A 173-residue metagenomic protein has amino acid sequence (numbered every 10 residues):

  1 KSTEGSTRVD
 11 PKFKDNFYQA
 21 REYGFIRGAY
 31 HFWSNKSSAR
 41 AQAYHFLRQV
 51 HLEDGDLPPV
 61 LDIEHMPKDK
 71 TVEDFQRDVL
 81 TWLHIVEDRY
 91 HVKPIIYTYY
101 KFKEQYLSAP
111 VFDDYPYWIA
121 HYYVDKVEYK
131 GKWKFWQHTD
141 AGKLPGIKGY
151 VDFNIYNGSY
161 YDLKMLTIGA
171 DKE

Functional and structural regions predicted by a protein language model:
K1, Q49, Q105-L107, Y123-K126: Short, flexible coil/linker segments at or flanking structured domains
K1-V92: Substrate-binding cleft of extracellular glycoside hydrolase catalytic domains
T3-G5, F32-S34, E64-M66, Y99-K101 (+2 more regions): Active-site beta-loop-alpha junctions enriched in small/polar residues
F25-Y30, P59-L61, P94-I96, D113 (+2 more regions): Hydrophobic faces of well-ordered beta-strands that scaffold small-molecule active sites in alpha/beta enzyme cores
A39, F102-F112: Glycine-rich, charge-decorated loop segments at or immediately adjacent to ligand/cofactor-binding or catalytic sites
H91-E104: Aromatic-lined carbohydrate-recognition surfaces of secreted/lumenal glycan-active proteins
S108, F112-E173: Functionally critical loop-and-helix segments that line ligand-binding/catalytic clefts of soluble enzyme domains
